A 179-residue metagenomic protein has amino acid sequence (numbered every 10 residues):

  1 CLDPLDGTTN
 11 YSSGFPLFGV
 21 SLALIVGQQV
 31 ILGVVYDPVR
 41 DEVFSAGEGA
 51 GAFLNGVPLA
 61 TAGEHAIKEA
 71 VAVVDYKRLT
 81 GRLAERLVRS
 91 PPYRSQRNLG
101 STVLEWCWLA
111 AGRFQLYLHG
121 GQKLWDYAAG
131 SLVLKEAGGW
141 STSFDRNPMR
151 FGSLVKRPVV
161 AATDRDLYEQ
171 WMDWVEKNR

Functional and structural regions predicted by a protein language model:
C1-A50, K68: DPxDG-like acidic metal-binding loop motif
S21-L22, P58-G63: A generic local secondary-structure boundary/capping motif
G27, N55-G56: Short strand-turn-strand beta-turns centered on an Asx-Gly dipeptide
S45, A52-N55, V74, L116: Short hydrophobic/aromatic-rich beta-strand segments that constitute the beta-sheet cores of beta-sandwich/beta-barrel
G47, F53, A60, A162: Residue-level detector of conserved, well-ordered beta-strand and adjacent loop positions that form binding/recognition
G47, G56, M172-V175: Short, flexible helix/strand-to-coil boundary loops that buttress conserved ligand/catalytic motifs in alpha/beta
T61-R179: An extended, acidic
